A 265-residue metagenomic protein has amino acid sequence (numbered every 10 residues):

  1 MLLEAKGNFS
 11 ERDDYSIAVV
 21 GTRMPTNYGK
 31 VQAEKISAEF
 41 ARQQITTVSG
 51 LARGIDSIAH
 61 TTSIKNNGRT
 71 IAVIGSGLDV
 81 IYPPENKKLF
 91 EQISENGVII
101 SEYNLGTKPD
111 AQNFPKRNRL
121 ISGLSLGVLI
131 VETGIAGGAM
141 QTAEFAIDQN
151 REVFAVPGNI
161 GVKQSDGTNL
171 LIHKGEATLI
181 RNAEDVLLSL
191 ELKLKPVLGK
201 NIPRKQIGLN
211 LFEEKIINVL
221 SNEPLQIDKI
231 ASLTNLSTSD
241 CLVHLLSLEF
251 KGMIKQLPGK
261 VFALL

Functional and structural regions predicted by a protein language model:
M1-L265: Glycine-biased, small-residue-rich flexible motifs in mid-sequence functional cores and linkers
